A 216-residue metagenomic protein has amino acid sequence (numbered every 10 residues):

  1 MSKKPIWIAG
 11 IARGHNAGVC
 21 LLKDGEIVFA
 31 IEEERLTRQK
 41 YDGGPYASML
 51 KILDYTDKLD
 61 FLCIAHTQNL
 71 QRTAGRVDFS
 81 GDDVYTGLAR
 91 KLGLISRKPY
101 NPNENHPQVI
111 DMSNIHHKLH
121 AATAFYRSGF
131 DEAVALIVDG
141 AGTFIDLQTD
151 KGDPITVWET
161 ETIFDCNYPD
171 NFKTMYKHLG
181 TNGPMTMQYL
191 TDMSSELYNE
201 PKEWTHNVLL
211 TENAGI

Functional and structural regions predicted by a protein language model:
M1-I216: Short acidic/glycine-rich loops and adjacent helix/strand connectors that line catalytic pockets where negatively
